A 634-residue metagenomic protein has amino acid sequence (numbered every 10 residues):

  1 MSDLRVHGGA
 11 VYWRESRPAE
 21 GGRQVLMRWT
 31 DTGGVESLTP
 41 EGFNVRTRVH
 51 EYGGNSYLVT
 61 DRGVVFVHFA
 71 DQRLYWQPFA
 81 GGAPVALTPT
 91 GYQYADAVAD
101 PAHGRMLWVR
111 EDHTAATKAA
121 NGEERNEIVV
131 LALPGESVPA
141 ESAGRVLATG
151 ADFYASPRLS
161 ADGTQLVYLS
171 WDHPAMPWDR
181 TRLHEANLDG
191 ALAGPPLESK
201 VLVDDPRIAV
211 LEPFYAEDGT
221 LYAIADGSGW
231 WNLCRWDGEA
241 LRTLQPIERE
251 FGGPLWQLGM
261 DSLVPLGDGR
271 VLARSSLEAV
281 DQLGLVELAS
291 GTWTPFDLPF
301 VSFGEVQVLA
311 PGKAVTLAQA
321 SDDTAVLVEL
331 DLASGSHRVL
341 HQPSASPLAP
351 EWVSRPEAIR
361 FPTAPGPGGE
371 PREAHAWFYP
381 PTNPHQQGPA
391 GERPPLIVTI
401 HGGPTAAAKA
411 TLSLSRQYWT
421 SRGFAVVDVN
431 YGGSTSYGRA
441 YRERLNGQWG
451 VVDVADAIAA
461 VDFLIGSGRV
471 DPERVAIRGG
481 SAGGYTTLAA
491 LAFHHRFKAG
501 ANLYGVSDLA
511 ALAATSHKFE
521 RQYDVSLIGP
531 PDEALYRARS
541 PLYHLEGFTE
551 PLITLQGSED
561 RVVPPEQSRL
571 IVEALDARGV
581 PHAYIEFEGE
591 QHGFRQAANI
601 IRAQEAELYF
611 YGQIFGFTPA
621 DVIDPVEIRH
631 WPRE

Functional and structural regions predicted by a protein language model:
M1-H7, N44-V64, G91-M106, T149-L166 (+7 more regions): Conserved beta-propeller blade repeats
M1-R5, R14-E15, R23-L26, E36-S37 (+9 more regions): Non-catalytic accessory segments flanking enzyme active sites
E15-V25, V45-E51, F66-L74, P89-Y94 (+11 more regions): A flexible loop/linker signature enriched in serine peptidases of the S9 family
T30-G33, P78-G82, A132-E136, L188-A191 (+3 more regions): Short loop/turn segments that connect beta-strands within beta-propeller blades
V35-G42, V85-P89, A140-A148, P195-V203 (+3 more regions): Beta-propeller fold detector
G122, P174, P343-E473, G480 (+1 more regions): Cap/lid segment of the alpha/beta-hydrolase catalytic domain
L169, A186, S199, I224 (+15 more regions): Generic beta-strand/beta-sheet core signal
Y431-E634: Active-site-proximal cap/loop segments of hydrolase catalytic domains
